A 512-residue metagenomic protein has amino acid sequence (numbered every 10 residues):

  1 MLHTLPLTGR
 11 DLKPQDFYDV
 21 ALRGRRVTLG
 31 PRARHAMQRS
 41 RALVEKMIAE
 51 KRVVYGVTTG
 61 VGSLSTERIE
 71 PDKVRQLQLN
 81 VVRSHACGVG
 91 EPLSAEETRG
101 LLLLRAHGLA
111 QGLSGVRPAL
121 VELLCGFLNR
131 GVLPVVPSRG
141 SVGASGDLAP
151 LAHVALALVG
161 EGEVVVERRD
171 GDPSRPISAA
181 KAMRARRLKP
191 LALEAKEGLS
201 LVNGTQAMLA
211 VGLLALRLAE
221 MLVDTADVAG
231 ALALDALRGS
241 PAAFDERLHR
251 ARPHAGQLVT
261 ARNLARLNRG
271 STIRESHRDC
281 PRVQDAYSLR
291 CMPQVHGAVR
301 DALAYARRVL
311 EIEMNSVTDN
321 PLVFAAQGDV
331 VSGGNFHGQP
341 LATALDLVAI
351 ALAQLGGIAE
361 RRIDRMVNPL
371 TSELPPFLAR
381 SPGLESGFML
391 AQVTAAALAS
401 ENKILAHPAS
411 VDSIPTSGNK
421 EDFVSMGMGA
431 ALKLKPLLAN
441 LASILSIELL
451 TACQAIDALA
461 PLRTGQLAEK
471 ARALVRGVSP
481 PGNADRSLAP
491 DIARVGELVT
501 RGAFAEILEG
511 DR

Functional and structural regions predicted by a protein language model:
M1-Q15, D19-E45, E50-K51, V81-P137 (+1 more regions): Glycine-rich, flexible loop motifs
M1-R25, L29-A36, S40-I48, A157-R512: C-terminal auxiliary extensions adjacent to catalytic cores
R52, E67, T260: Polyanion/phosphate-binding surface patch
Y55-L77, S84-H107, P137-V159, L191-M208 (+1 more regions): FAD-binding core of FAD-dependent oxidoreductases, characterized by glycine-rich FAD pyrophosphate-binding loops
V74-Q76, L120, A219-M221: Short, low-complexity, polar/charged sequence segments that are solvent-exposed and flexible
A106-A110, G126-P134, V142, G160 (+3 more regions): Alpha-helix capping at helix-to-loop junctions
Q111-N129, L133, A144-L148, D170-L193: Well-ordered mid-protein domain cores that form the structural environment of catalytic cofactors
V136-S141, A326-V330: Cysteine-centered functional microenvironments
